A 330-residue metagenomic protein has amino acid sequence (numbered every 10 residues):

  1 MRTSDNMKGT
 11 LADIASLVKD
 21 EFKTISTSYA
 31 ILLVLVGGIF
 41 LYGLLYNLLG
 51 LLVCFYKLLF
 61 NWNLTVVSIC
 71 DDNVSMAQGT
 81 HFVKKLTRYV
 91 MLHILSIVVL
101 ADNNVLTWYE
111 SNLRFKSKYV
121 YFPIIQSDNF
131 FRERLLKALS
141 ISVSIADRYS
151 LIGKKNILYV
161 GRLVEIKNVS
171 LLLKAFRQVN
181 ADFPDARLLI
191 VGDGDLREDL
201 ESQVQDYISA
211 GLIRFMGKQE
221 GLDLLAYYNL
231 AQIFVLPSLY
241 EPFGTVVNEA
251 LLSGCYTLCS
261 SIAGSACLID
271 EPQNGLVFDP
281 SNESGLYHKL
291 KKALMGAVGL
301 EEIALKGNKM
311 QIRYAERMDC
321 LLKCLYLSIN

Functional and structural regions predicted by a protein language model:
L64-F82, S96: A short, histidine- and acid-enriched strand-loop-helix "catalytic/donor-clamping" loop that lines the nucleotide-sugar
H93-S144, L151-I152: Donor nucleotide-sugar binding/catalytic pocket of nucleotide-sugar-dependent glycosyltransferases
R148-K167, L173-F176: Conserved donor-binding/catalytic core segment of Leloir-type glycosyltransferases
E201-Q219: Nucleotide-activated donor-binding/catalytic signature segment of Leloir-type glycosyltransferases, i.e., the conserved
K218-Q219, A226-A231: Short alpha-helical donor nucleotide-sugar binding micro-motif in glycosyltransferases
L239: Aromatic "clamp/platform" in nucleotide-sugar-dependent glycosyltransferases that forms part of the donor/acceptor
Y256-C259: Short hydrophobic beta-strand element within catalytic cores of glycosyltransferases and related nucleotide-activated
E271-P272, L276-E283, K292-A297: Conserved acidic donor-binding segment of nucleotide-sugar-dependent glycosyltransferases
